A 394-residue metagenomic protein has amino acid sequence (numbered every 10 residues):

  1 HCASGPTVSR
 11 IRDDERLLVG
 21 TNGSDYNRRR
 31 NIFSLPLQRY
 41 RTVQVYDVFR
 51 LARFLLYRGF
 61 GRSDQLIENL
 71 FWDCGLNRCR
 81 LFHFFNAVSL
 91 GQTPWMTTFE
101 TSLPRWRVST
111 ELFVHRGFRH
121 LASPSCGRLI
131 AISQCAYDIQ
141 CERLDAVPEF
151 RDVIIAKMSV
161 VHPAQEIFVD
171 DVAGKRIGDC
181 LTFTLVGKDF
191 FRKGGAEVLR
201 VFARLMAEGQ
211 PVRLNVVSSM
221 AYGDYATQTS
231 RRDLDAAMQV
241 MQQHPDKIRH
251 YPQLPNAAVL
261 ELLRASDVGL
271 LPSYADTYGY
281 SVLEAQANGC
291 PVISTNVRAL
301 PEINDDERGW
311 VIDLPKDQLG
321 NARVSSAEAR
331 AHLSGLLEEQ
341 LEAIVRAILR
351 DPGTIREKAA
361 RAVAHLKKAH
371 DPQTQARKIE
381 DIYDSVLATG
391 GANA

Functional and structural regions predicted by a protein language model:
S123-K157, Q165-I167, R231-R232: A short, active-site helix/loop in glycosyltransferases that binds the activated sugar's phosphate group
I130, V169, A173-K193, E197-R204 (+1 more regions): Conserved donor-binding/catalytic core segment of Leloir-type glycosyltransferases
S218-M220, T227-A257: Nucleotide-activated donor-binding/catalytic signature segment of Leloir-type glycosyltransferases, i.e., the conserved
Q253, E261-S266: Short alpha-helical donor nucleotide-sugar binding micro-motif in glycosyltransferases
Y274: Aromatic "clamp/platform" in nucleotide-sugar-dependent glycosyltransferases that forms part of the donor/acceptor
P291-S294, N304, W310-D313: Short hydrophobic beta-strand element within catalytic cores of glycosyltransferases and related nucleotide-activated
H332-A343, L349-D384: A charged, aromatic-enriched C-terminal amphipathic alpha-helix characteristic of glycosyltransferases across folds
